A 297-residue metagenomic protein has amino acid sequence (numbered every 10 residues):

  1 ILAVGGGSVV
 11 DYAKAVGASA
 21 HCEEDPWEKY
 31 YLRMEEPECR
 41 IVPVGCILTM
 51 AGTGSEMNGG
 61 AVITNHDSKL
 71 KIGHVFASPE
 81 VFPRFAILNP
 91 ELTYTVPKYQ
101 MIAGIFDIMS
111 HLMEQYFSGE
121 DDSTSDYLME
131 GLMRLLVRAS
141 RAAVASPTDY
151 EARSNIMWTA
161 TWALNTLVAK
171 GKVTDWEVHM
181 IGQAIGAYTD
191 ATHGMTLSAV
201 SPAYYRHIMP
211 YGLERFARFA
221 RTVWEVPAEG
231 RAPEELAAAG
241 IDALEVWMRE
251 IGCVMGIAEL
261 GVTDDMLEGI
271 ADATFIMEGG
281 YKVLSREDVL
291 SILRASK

Functional and structural regions predicted by a protein language model:
I1-D25, A142-R153: N-terminal small/polar loop signature for handling phosphorylated ligands or for N-terminal nucleophile
S8-K14, G54-M57, T174, V178 (+1 more regions): Short glycine/serine/threonine-rich phosphate/pyrophosphate-binding segments that cradle anionic phosphate groups
H21-D121, R218-F219: A glycine/threonine-rich phosphate-anchoring loop and its flanking beta-alpha core in nucleotide/phosphate-binding
M109, I156, F219, I270 (+1 more regions): A structural signal for short hydrophobic/aromatic patches embedded in well-ordered alpha helices
Q115-D242: Active-site segments that bind and position negatively charged phosphate/pyrophosphate groups
V223, P227-K297: C-terminal charged capping/lid subdomain of soluble metabolic enzymes
